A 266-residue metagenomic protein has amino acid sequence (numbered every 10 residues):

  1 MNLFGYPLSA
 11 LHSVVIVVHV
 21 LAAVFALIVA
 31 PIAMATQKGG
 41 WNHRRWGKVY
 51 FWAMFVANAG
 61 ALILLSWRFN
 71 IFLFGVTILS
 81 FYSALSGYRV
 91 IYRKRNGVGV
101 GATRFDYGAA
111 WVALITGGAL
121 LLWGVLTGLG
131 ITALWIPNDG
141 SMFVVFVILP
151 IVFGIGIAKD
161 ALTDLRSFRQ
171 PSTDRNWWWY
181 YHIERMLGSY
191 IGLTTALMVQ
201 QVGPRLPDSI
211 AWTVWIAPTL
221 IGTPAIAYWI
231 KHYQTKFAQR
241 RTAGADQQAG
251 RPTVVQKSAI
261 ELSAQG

Functional and structural regions predicted by a protein language model:
M1-G266: Alpha-helical membrane insertion/targeting regions
